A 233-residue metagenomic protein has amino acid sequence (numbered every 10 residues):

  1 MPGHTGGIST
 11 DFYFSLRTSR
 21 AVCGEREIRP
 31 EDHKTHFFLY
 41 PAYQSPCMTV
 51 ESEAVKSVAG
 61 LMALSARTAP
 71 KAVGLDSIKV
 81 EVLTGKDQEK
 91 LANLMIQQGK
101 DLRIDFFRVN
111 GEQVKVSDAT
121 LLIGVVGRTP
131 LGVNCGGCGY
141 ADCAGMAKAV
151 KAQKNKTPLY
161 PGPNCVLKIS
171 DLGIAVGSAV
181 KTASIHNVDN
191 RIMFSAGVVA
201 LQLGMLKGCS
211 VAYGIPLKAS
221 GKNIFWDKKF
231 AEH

Functional and structural regions predicted by a protein language model:
H4, D11-Y13, D32-H36, Y40-Y43: Intrinsic-disorder-associated, low-complexity terminal segments enriched in Asp/Asn/His/Tyr and depleted of Lys/Arg
H4-G6, T18, N155: Low-complexity, intrinsically disordered or weakly predicted helical/coil tracts enriched in serine/threonine
S15, I28-R29: Intrinsically disordered, low-complexity segments enriched in serine/proline and basic residues
Y43-H233: Acidic, surface-exposed loops and disordered segments
